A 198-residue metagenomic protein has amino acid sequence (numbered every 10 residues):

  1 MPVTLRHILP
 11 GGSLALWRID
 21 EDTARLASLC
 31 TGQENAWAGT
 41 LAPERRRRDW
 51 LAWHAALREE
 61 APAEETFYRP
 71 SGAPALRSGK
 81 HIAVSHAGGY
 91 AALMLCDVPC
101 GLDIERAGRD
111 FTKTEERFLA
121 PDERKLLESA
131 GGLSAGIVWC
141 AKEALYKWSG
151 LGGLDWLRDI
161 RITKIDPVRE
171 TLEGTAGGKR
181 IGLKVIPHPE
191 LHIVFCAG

Functional and structural regions predicted by a protein language model:
M1-G198: Core catalytic alpha/beta fold that binds nucleotide/phospho-ligands
